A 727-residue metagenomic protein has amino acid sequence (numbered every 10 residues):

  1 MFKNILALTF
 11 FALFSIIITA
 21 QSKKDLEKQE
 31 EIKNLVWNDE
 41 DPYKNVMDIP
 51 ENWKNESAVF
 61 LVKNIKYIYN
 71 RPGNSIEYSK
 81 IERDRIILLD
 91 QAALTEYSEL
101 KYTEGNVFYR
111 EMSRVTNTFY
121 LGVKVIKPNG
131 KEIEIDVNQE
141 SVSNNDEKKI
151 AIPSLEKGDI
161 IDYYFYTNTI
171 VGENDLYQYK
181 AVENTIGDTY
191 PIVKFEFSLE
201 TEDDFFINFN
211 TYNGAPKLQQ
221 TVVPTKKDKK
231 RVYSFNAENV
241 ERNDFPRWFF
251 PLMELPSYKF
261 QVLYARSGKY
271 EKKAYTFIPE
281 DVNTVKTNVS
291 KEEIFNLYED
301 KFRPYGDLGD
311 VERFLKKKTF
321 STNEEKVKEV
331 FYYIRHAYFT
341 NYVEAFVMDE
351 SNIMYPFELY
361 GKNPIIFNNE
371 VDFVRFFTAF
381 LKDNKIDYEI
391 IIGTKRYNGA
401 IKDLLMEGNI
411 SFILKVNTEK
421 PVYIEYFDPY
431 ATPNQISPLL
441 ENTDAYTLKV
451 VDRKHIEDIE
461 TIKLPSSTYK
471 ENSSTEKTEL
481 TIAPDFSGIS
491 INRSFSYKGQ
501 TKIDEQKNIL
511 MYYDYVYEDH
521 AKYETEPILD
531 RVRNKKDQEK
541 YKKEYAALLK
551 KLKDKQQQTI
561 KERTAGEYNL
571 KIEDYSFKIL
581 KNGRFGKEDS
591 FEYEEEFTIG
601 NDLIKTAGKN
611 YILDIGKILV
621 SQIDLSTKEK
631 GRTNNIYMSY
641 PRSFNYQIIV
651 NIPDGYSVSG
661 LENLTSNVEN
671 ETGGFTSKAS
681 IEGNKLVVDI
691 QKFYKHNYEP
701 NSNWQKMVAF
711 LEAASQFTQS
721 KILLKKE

Functional and structural regions predicted by a protein language model:
M1-L26, K362: Bacterial Sec-dependent N-terminal signal peptides
Q21-Y264, R375, A379-N384, I390-G488 (+6 more regions): Beta-strand-rich, non-transmembrane domain signature
Y97-L100, Y212-N213, E329, V343-E350 (+1 more regions): Short coil/turn segments at secondary-structure boundaries
K269, K273, I278, K286-P304 (+2 more regions): Short, amphipathic alpha-helical interface elements at domain boundaries that mediate macromolecular binding
E271-N369: Secondary-structure boundary elements
N323, K328, I334, E350-I410: Gly/Pro-rich turn-and-neighbor structural signature
E588-D602, N635-S659: C-terminal substrate/ligand-recognition segments
Y646, S659-S702: C-terminal soluble interaction/assembly domains
